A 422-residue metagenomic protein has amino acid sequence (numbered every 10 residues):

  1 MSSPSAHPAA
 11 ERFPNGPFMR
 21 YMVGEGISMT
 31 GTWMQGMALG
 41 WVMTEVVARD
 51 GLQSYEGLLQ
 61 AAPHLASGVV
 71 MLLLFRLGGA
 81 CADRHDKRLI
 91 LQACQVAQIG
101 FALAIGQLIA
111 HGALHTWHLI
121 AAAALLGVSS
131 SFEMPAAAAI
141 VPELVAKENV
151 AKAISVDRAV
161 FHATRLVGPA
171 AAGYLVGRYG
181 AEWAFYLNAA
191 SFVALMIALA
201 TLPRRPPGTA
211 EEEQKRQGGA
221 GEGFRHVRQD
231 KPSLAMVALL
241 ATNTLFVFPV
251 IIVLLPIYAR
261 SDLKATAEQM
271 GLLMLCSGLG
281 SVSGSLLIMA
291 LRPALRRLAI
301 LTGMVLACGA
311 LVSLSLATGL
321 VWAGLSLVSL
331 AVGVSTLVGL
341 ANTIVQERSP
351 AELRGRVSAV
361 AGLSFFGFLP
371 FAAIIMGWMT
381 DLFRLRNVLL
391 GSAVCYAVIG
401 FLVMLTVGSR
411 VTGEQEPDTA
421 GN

Functional and structural regions predicted by a protein language model:
S2-M19, R205-A238, N422: Juxtamembrane intracellular "pre-TM" segments in multi-pass secondary transporters
P17-M37, P63-F101, H118-G177, M236 (+4 more regions): Substrate-agnostic recognition of the 12-TM MFS/MFS-like secondary transporter fold
G26, T30-A38, V42, Q53 (+5 more regions): A single, central transmembrane helix in multi-pass transporters
A38-M71: Extracellular/periplasmic helix-loop-helix junction of adjacent transmembrane segments in MFS-like secondary
A38-R49, G106-H111, V167-L187, S261-D262 (+1 more regions): Transmembrane alpha-helix termini and helix-breaking/packing motifs in multi-pass membrane transporters
G40, A102-I109, A172, V176 (+7 more regions): Structural signal for membrane-spanning alpha-helices in multi-pass inner-membrane proteins, emphasizing helix cores
A61-A66, L73, L77, R84 (+5 more regions): C-terminal transmembrane bundle of multi-pass solute transporters/carriers
A139-L144, A181, F185-Q214, M404-D418: Helix-loop junctions on the cytosolic side of multi-pass membrane transporters, especially the intracellular loop
